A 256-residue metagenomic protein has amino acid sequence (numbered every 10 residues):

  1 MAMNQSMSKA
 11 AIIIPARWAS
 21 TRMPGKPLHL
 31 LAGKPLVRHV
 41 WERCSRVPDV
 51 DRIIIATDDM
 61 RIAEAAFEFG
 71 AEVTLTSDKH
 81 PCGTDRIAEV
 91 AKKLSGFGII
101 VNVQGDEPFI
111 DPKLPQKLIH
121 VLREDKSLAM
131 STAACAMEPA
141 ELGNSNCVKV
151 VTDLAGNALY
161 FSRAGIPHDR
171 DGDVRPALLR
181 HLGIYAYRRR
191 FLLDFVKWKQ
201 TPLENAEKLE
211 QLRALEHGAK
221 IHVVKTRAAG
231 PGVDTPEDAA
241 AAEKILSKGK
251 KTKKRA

Functional and structural regions predicted by a protein language model:
S6-A56: N-terminal glycine-rich phosphate-binding loop and ensuing alpha1 helix
P48, I54, M60-H120: Short phosphate-binding loop-to-helix
V50, G96-F97, D125-L128, A219: Short, high-confidence coil segments that cap the C-terminus of an alpha-helix and link into the following beta-strand
T57-D58, I110, Y187, D234: A conserved hydrophobic position in a structured secondary element of the catalytic/binding core that shapes
I110-T201: Conserved core of the sugar-phosphate nucleotidyltransferase
P176-K253: Conserved alpha/beta core of the MobA/IspD/sugar-nucleotide pyrophosphorylase nucleotidyltransferase superfamily
